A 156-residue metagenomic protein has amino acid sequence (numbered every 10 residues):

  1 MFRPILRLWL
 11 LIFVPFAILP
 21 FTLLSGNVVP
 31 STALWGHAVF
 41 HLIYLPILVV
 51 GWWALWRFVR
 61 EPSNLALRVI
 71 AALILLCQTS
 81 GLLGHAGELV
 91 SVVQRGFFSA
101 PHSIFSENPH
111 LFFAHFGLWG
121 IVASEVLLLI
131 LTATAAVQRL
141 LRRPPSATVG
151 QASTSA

Functional and structural regions predicted by a protein language model:
M1-I47: N-terminal signal-anchor transmembrane alpha-helix
F2, L55-S63, V126-A156: Cytosolic juxtamembrane helix at the C-terminal end of the final transmembrane segment
P4-F13, Q94-P144: Alpha-helical membrane-associated segments of multi-pass integral membrane proteins
P4-R7, W35-L45, L65-L75, F112-V126: Alpha-helical transmembrane segments of integral membrane proteins
I12-L19, F40-I43, I47-V50, C77-G87 (+1 more regions): Membrane-embedded alpha-helical transmembrane segments of multi-pass integral membrane proteins
L24, V28, H41, L45 (+6 more regions): Alpha-helical and His/Cys-centered functional microenvironments
G26-F40, G81-W119: Interfacial non-cytosolic loop connecting adjacent transmembrane helices
G51-L89: Loop-to-transmembrane helix junctions at the membrane interface
